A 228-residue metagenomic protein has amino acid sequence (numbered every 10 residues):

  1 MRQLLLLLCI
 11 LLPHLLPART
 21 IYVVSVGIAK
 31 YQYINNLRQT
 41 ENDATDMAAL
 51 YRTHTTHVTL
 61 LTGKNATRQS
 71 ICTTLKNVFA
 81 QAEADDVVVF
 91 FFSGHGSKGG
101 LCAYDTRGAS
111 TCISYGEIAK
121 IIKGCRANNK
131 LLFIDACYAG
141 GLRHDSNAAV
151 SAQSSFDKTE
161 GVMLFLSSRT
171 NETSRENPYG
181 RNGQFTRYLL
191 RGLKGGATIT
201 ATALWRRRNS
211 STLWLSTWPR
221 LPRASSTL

Functional and structural regions predicted by a protein language model:
R2, L7, L16-L228: Cysteine endopeptidase catalytic domains of the caspase/legumain-like
I10: Active-site glycine/GP-rich loop and adjacent strand/helix microenvironment that borders small-molecule binding pockets
